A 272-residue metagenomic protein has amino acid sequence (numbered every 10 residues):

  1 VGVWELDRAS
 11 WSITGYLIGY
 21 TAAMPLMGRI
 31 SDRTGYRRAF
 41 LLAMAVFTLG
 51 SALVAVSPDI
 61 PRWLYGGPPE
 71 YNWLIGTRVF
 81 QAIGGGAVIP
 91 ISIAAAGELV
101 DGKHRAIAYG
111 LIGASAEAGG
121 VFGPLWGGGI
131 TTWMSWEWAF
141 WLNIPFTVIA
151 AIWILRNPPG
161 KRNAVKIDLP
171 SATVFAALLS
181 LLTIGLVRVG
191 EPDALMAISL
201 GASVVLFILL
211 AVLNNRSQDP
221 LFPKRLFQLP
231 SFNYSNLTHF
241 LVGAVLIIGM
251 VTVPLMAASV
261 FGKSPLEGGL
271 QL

Functional and structural regions predicted by a protein language model:
V1-A22, P69-G76, L266-L270: Extracellular/periplasmic helix-loop-helix junction of adjacent transmembrane segments in MFS-like secondary
G2, R33, A95-V100, W133 (+3 more regions): Helix-to-coil boundary motifs at intracellular loop junctions of multi-pass secondary transporters
S10-G15, G50, L195, D219-L272: 12-transmembrane solute porter fold
L17, M44-F47, S51, I144-V148 (+4 more regions): Residue-level recognition of pore/gate-forming positions within transmembrane alpha-helices of multi-pass
M24-P170: Helix-loop-helix hairpins in multi-pass membrane proteins, especially solute transporters
Q81, G85, T183, V187 (+1 more regions): Hydrophobic transmembrane alpha-helices of secondary-active solute transporters
T132-I144, V187-M196, S264: A membrane-interface helix-boundary motif in multi-pass transporters
I144-K161, A176-R188, A202-S217: C-terminal membrane-cytosol helix-exit motif in multi-pass small-molecule transporters
